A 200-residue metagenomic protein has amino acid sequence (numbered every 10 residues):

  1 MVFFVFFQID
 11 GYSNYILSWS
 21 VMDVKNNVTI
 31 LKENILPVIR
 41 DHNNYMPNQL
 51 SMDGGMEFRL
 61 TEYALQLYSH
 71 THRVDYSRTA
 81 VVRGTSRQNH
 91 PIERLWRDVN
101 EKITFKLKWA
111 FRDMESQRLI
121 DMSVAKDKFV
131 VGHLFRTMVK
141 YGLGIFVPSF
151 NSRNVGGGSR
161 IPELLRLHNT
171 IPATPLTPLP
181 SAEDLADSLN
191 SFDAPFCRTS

Functional and structural regions predicted by a protein language model:
M1-N151, V155-G157: RNase H-like DDE/DDD metal-dependent nuclease/strand-transfer catalytic core used by mobile genetic elements
M122, K126-S200: C-terminal, beta-rich DNA-binding module of retroviral/retroelements integrases
